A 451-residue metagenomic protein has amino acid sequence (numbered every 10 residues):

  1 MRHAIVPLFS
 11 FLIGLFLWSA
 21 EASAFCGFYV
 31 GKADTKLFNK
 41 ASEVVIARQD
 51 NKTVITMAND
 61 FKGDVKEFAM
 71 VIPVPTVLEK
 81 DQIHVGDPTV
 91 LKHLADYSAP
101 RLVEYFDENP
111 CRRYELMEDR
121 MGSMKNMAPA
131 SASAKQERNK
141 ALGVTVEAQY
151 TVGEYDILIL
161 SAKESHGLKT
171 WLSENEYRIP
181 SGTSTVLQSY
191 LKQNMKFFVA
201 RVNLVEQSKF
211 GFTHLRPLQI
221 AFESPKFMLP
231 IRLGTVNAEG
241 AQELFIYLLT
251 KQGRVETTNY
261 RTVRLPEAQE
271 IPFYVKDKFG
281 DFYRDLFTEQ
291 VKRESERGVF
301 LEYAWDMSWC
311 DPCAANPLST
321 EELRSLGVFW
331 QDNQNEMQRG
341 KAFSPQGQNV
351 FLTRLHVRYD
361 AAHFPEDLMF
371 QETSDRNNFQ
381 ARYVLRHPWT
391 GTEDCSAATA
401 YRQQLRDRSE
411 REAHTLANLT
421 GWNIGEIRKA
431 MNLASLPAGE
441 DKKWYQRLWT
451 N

Functional and structural regions predicted by a protein language model:
M1-V6: Positively charged n-region of N-terminal signal peptides that target proteins for export
P7-E21: Bacterial N-terminal signal peptides
A20-A47: Order/disorder boundary and secretion-linked terminal/linker segments
G27-L37, I179-T415, L419, N423-K429 (+2 more regions): Accessory, solvent-exposed terminal regions and/or long lumenal/extracellular loops of proteins
A47-P110, L168-S189, N194: Surface-exposed, glycine/proline- and aromatic-rich loop segments on solvent-exposed faces across compartments
V54-T56, E154-S161: Short hydrophobic-aromatic micro-motifs
N59-F61, V74, S161-E164, L204 (+1 more regions): A mature extracytoplasmic/lumenal domain signature
H84-V152, N333-N335: A cross-kingdom signal targeting lumenal/periplasmic-facing segments of multi-pass membrane and secretory-pathway
